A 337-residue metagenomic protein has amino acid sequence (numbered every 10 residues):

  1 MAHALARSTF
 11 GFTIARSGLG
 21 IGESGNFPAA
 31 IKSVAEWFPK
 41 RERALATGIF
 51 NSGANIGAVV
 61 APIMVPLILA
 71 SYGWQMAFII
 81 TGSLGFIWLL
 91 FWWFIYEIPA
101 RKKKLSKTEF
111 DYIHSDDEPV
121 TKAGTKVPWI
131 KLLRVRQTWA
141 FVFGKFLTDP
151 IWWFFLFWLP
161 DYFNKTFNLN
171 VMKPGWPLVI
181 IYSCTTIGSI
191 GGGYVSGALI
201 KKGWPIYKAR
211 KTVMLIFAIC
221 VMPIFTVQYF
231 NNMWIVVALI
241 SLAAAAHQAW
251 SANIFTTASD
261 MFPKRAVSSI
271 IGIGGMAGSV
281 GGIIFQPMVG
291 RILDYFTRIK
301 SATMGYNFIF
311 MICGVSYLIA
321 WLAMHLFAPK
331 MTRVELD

Functional and structural regions predicted by a protein language model:
M1-R7, L215-N231: C-terminal ends and interior cores of transmembrane alpha-helices in multi-pass membrane transporters/permeases
L5-G11, G22, P39, G73 (+2 more regions): Helix-breaking motifs and short loop linkers at transmembrane-helix boundaries and internal kinks in secondary membrane
A15-A54: Cytoplasmic helix-loop-helix junction between adjacent transmembrane helices in 12-TM secondary transporters
F50, A54-K103: Helix-loop-helix hairpin linking two adjacent transmembrane segments in secondary transporters
M64-Y72, F163-N164, V195-S196, I200 (+1 more regions): Interfacial helix-cap and linker-helix signal at transmembrane-aqueous boundaries of multi-pass secondary transporters
A70-S83, N170, A209-T212, R291-V315: A membrane-interface helix-boundary motif in multi-pass transporters
W88-Y96, M222-Y229, M311-D337: Multi-pass alpha-helical transporter architecture, strongest for 12-TM Major Facilitator/SLC carriers used
L133-G192, H247-S259, G282-G290: Extracytoplasmic gate region of multi-pass secondary transporters
